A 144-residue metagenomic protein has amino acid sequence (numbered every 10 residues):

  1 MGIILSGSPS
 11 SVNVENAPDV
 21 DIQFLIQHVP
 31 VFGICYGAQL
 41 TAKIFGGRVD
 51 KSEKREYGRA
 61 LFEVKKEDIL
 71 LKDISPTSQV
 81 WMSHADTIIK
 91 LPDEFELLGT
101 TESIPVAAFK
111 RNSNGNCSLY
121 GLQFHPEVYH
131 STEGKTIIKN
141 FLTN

Functional and structural regions predicted by a protein language model:
M1-I34, Q39, F45, K139-N144: Flexible gly/pro-rich beta->alpha loop and the following alpha-helix that scaffold active-site loops
I22, I26, Q39-Q79, A85 (+1 more regions): A conserved active-site-flanking secondary-structure segment within enzyme catalytic domains
P30-F32, E96, S118: Proline-centered loop/turn at the N-terminus of a beta-strand
C35, H84, H125: Active-site glycine-centered loops adjacent to acidic/histidine catalytic or metal-binding residues that shape
V80, D86-I88, E96-L98, N112: N-terminal leader/targeting and accessory segments in enzymes
W81-M82, L98, L119-F124: Active-site-proximal beta-strand elements of phosphoester/diester hydrolases
I104-N116: Short, surface-exposed beta-strand/loop micro-motifs that present aromatic residues
G115-S118, Q123-N144: Acyltransferase
